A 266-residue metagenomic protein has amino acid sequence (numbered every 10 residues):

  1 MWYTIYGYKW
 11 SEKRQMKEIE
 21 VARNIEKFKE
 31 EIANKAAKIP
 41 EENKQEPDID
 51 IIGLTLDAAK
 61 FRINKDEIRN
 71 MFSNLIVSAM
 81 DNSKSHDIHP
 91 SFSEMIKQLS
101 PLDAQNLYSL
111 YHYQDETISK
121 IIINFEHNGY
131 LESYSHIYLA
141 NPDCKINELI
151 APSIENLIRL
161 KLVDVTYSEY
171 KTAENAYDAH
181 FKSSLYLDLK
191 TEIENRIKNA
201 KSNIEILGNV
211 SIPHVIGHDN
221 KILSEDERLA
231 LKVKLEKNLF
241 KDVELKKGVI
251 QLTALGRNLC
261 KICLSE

Functional and structural regions predicted by a protein language model:
M1-L99: Charged, alpha-helical interface segments at or near domain boundaries
D87-E94, Q98-Q105, K145-I158, L245-K247 (+1 more regions): Short, well-structured alpha-helical interface segments that form or flank functional binding sites
H89-P142: Short amphipathic alpha-helical interface segments
Y111, D115, I158, L162 (+1 more regions): Hydrophobic/aromatic-lined pockets within catalytic cores
Y113-Q114, L149, K171-A173, H180: Short, catalytically relevant binding-site loops at active-site mouths
A140-Y170, E225-K232: Short amphipathic alpha-helical interaction segments
E174-E266: Short, amphipathic alpha-helical interaction segments positioned at domain boundaries
